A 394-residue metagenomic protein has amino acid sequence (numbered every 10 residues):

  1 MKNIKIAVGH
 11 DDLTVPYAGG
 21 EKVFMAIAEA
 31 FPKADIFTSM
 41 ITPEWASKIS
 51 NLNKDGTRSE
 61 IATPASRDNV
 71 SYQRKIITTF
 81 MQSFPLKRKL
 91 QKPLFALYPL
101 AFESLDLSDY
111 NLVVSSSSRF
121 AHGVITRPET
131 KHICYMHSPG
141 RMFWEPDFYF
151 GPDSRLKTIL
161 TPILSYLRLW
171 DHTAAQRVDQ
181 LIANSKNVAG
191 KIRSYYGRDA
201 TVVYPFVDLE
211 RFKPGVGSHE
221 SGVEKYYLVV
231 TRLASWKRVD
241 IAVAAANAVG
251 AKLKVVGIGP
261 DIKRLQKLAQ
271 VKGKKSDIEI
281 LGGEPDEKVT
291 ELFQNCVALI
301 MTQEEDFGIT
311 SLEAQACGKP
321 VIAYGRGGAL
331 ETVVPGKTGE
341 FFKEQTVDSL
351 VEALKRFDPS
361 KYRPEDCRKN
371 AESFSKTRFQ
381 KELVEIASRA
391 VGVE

Functional and structural regions predicted by a protein language model:
A30-T63, D68-H122: Active-site donor-binding segments of glycosyltransferases and PAPS-dependent sulfotransferases
P152-L181, A189: Membrane-proximal helix-turn-helix segments that form the acceptor-binding/catalytic region of lipid-linked
G215, G222-K254: Conserved donor-binding/catalytic core segment of Leloir-type glycosyltransferases
K263-E287: Nucleotide-activated donor-binding/catalytic signature segment of Leloir-type glycosyltransferases, i.e., the conserved
S276, L330-K355: Change "using UDP/GDP/dTDP sugars" to "using nucleotide sugars
Q294-D306, K319: Acidic donor-binding loop of glycosyltransferase active sites
P320-A323, V333: Short hydrophobic beta-strand element within catalytic cores of glycosyltransferases and related nucleotide-activated
Q345, P359-R389: A charged, aromatic-enriched C-terminal amphipathic alpha-helix characteristic of glycosyltransferases across folds
